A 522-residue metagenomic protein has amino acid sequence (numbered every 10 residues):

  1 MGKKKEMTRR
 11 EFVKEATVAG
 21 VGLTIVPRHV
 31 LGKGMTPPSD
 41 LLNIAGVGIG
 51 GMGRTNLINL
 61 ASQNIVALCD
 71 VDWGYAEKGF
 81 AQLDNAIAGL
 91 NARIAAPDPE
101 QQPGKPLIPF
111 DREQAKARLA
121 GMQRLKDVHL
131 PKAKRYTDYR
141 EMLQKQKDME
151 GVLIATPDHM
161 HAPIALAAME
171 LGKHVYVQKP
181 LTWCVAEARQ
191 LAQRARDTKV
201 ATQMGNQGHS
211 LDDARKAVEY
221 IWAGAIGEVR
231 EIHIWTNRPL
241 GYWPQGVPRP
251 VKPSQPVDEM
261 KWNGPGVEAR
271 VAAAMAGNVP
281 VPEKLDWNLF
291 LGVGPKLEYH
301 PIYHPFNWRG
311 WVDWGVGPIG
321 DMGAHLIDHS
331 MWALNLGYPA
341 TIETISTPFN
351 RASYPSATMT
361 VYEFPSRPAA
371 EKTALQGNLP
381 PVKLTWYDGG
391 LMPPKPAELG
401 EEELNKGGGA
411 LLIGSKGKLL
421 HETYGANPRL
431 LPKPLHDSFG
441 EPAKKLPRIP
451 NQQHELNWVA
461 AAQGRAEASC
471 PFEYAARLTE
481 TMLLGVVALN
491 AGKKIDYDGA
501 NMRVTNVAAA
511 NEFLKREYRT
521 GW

Functional and structural regions predicted by a protein language model:
G2-L171, R189-A201: N-terminal glycine-/serine-/threonine-rich beta1-alpha1-beta2 phosphate-ribose binding loop of Rossmann-like
G32, G48, A201-Q203, G208-E343 (+5 more regions): Predominantly a Rossmann-like dinucleotide-binding segment in NAD(P)-dependent oxidoreductases
G32, L57, A61-S62, C69 (+4 more regions): Glycine-enriched catalytic-core subsegment of oxygenase/oxidase enzymes
T55-L60, K78-A81, P163-A167, E187-A188 (+4 more regions): Short, solvent-exposed loop/turn and secondary-structure capping segments
D127, Q146-M149, P305-D313, H436-E441 (+1 more regions): Short glycine/proline-rich turn/loop motifs
Y136, A155-H161, L181-C184, A188 (+5 more regions): Short, solvent-exposed turn/loop segments enriched in Gly/Ser/Thr/Pro and often Arg
G172-C184: ADP-ribose/adenylate-binding Rossmann-like module
K179, G224, R465: Conserved G/P- and acidic residue-centered "switch" motifs that form tight phosphate/ATP-binding loops in soluble
